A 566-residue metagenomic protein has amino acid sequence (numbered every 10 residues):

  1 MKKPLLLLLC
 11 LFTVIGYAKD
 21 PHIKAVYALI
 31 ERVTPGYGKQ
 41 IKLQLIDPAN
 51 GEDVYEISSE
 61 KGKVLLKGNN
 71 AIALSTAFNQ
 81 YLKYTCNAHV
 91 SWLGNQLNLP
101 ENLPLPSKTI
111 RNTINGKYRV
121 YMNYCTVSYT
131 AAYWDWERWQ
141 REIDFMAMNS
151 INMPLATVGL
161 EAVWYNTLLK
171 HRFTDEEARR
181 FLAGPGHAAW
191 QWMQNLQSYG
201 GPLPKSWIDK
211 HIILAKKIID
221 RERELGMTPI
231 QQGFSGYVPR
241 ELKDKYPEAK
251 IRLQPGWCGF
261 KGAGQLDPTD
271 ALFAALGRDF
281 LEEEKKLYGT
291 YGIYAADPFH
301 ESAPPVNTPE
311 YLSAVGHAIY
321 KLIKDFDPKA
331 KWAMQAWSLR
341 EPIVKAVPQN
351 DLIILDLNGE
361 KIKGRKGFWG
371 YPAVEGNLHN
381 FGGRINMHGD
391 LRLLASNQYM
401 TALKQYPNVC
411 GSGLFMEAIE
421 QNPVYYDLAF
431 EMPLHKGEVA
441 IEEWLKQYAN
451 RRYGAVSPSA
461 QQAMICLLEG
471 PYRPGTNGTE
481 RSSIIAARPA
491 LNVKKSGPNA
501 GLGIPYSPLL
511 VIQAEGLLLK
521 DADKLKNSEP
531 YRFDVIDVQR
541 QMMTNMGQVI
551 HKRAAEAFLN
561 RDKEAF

Functional and structural regions predicted by a protein language model:
M1-P21: Bacterial Sec-dependent N-terminal signal peptides
K19-G116: Contiguous, structured surface segment used for ligand recognition
G38, H89, L93-L103, M122-T126 (+9 more regions): Catalytic-core regions of glycoside hydrolase
S58-K61, N123-V127, P530-D534, H551: Acidic/histidine-rich, surface-exposed loop or edge segments in extracytoplasmic proteins
K63-G68, V127-Y133, K205-S206, D267: Second-shell loop/turn segments in exported
I110-R111, Y133-E137: Catalytic and substrate-binding clefts that recognize carbohydrates or anionic sugar/phosphate headgroups
G116-D135, M146: Active-site-adjacent substrate/metal-binding segments within catalytic domains of carbohydrate-active enzymes
G497-F566: Histidine-centered catalytic/metal-binding microenvironments
